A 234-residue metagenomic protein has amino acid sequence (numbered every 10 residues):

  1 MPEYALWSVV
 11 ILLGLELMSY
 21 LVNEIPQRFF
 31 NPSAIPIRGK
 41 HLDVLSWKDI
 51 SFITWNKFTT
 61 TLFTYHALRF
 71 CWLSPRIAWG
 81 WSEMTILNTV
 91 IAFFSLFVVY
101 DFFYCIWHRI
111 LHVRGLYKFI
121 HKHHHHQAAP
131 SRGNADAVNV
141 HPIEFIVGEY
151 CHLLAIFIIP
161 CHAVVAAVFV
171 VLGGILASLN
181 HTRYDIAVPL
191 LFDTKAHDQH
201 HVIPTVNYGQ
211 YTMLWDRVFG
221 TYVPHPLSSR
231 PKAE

Functional and structural regions predicted by a protein language model:
M1-I156, G209-T212, D216-E234: Non-catalytic, topology-defining segments of multipass membrane proteins
I159-V218: Functionally important transmembrane alpha-helices
